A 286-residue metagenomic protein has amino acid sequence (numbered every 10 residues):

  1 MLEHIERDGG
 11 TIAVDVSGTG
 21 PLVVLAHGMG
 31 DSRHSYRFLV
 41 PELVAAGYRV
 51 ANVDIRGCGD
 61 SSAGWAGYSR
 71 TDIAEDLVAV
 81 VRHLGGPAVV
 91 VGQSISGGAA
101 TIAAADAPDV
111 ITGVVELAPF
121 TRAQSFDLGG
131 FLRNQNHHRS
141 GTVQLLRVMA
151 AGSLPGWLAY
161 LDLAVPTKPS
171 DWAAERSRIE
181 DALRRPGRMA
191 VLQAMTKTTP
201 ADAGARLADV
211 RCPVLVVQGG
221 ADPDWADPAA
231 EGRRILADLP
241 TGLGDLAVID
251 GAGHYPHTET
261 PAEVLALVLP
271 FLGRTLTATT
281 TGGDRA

Functional and structural regions predicted by a protein language model:
M1-T11: N-terminal cap/lid segment of alpha/beta-hydrolase-fold proteins
A13-D60: Conserved HGGG/HGGXW glycine-rich cap/lid loop of the alpha/beta-hydrolase fold
R33-P41, D60-A63, G98-A99, S125 (+2 more regions): Short N-terminal helix/helix-N-cap motif within the alpha/beta-hydrolase-1
A45, N52-V91, I95, T121 (+4 more regions): Active-site loop/oxyanion-hole signature of alpha/beta-hydrolase fold enzymes
T101, A105, T112-M149: Flexible "cap/lid" loop of the alpha/beta hydrolase fold
S125-F126, V148-A208: Conserved alpha/beta-hydrolase catalytic His-Asp/Glu region
R211-A252: Conserved loop-alpha-helix segment in the C-terminal half of the alpha/beta-hydrolase fold that carries the catalytic
P240-A286: Catalytic active-site module of serine/aspartate enzymes centered on a nucleophile-bearing elbow/loop
